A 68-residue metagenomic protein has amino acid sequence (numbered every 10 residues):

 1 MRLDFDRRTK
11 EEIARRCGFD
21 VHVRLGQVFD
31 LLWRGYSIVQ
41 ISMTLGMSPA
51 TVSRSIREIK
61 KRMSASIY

Functional and structural regions predicted by a protein language model:
R2-G26: Short, Lys/Arg-enriched anionic-surface-contact patches
L31-R34: Short amphipathic helical patch at the helix-1/turn junction of helix-turn-helix
I38: Helix-turn-helix DNA-binding elements, focusing on the entry/boundary residues of the two helices that contact DNA
I41-S42: Short alpha-helical "recognition helix" segments of helix-turn-helix
A50: Key DNA-contact positions within bacterial/archaeal DNA-binding proteins
K60-Y68: C-terminal flanking helix
